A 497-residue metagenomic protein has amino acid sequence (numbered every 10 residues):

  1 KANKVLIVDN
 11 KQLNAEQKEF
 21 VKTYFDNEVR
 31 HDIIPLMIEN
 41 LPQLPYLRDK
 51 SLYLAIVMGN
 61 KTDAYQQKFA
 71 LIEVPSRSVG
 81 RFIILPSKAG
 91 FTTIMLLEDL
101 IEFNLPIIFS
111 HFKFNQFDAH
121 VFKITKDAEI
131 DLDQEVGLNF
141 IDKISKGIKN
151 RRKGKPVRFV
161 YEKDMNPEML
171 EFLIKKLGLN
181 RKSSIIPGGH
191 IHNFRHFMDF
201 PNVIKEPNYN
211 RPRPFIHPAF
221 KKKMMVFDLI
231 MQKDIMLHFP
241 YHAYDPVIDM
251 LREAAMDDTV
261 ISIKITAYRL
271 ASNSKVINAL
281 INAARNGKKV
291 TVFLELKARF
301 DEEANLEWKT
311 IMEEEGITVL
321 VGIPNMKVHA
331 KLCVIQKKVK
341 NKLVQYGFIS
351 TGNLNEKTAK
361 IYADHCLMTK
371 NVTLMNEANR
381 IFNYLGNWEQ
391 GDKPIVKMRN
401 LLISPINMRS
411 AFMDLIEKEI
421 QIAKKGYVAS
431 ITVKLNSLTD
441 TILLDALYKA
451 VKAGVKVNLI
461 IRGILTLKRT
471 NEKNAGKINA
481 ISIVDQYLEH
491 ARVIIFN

Functional and structural regions predicted by a protein language model:
K1-I431, K449-A453, L465-E489, V493-N497: N-terminal localization/anchoring segments of enzymes in phospholipid and broader phosphate metabolism
T441: Active-site glycine- and acidic-residue-rich loops that bind and position anionic ligands or nucleotide-like cofactors
K456-I460: Hydrophobic alpha/beta core scaffold segments
